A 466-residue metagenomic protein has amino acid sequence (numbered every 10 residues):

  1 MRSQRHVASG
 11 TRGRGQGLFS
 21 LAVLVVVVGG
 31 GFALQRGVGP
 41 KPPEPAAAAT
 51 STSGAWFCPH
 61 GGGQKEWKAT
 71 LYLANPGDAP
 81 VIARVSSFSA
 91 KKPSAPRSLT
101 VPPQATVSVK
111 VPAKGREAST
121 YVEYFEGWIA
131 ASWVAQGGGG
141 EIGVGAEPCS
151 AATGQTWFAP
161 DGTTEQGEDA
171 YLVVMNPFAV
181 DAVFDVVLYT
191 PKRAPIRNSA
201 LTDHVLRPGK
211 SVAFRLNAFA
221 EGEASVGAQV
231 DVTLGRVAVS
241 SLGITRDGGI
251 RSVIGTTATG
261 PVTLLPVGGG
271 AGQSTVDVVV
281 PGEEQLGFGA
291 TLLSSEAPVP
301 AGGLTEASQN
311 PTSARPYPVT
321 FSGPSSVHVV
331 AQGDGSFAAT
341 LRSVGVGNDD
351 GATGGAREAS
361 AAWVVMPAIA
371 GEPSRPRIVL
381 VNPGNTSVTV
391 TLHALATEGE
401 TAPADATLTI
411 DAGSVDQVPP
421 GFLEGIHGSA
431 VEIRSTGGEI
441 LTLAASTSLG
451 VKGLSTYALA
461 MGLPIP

Functional and structural regions predicted by a protein language model:
M1-R14: Terminal targeting segments of Actinobacterial cell-envelope proteins
R14-L24, V28-Y72, A130-P177, R236-G282 (+2 more regions): Conserved functional hotspot residues at active sites or interaction interfaces
Q16-R36, A83, V122, A228-V230 (+2 more regions): Hydrophobic alpha-helical membrane segments, chiefly transmembrane helices and signal peptide h-regions, characterized
T70-P93, Y124-F125, V174-I196, D231-T233 (+3 more regions): Short acidic, flexible loop segments centered on an aromatic residue
S87, T100-A105, R116-T233, L242-D247 (+1 more regions): Long, acidic/polar, low-complexity amphipathic helices and coiled-coil-like
F88-S119, P195-E223, S294-H328, G399-G428: Intrinsically disordered, low-complexity Pro/Gly/Ser/Thr-rich segments with frequent PxxP/GP/PP motifs and embedded
E117-E126, A224-L234, P318-G335, A339 (+1 more regions): Short, aromatic- and glycine-rich surface loops/edge beta-strands on solvent-exposed regions
V205, Q229-D231, S240-P318: Long, internal scaffold/assembly segments composed of regular secondary structure
